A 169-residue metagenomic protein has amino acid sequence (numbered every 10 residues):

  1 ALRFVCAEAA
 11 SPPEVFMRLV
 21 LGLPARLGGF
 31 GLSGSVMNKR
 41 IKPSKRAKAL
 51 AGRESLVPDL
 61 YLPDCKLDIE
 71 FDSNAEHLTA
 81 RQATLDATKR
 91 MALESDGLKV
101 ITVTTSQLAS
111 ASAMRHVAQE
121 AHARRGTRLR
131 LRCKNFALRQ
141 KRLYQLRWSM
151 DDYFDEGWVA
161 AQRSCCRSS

Functional and structural regions predicted by a protein language model:
A1-S169: Surface segments flanking catalytic/ligand-binding clefts of nucleic-acid enzymes
